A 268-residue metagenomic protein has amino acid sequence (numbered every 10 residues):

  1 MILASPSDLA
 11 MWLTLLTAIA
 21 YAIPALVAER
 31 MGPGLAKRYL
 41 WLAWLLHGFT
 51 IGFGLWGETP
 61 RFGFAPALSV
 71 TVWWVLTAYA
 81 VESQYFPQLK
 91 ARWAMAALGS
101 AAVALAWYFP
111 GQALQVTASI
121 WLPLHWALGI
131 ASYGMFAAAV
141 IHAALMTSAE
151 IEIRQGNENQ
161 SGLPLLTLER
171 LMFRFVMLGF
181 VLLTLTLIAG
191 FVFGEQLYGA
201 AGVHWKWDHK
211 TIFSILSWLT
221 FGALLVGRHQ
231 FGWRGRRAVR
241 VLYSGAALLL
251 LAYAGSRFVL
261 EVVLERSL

Functional and structural regions predicted by a protein language model:
M1-A20, S132-F136: Hydrophobic transmembrane alpha-helical segments in integral membrane proteins
G34-A43, A65-S69, L89-S100, A238-Y243: Cytoplasmic-side transmembrane-helix entry/capping segments in multi-pass membrane proteins
G63, E195-G222: Short alpha-helical packing/oligomerization segments
S83-F136: Hydrophobic alpha-helical segments and helix pairs
E152-A200: A mid-sequence, solvent-exposed acidic-amphipathic segment
G190-G194, W218-G232: Transmembrane alpha-helical segments of integral membrane proteins
V226-L248: Interfacial loop-to-transmembrane junctions
L251-L268: Juxtamembrane boundary at the C-terminal end of a transmembrane helix
